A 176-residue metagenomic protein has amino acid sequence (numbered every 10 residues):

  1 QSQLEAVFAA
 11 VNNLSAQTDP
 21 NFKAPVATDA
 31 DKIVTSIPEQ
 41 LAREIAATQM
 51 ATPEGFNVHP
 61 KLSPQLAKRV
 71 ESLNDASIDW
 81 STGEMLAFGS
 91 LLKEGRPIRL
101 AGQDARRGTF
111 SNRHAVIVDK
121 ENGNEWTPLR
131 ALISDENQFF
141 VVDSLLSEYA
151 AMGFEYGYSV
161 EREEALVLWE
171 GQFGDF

Functional and structural regions predicted by a protein language model:
Q1-F176: Flexible, glycine-rich loop/tail regions that form catalytic "lids" or insertion modules at the edges of active sites
